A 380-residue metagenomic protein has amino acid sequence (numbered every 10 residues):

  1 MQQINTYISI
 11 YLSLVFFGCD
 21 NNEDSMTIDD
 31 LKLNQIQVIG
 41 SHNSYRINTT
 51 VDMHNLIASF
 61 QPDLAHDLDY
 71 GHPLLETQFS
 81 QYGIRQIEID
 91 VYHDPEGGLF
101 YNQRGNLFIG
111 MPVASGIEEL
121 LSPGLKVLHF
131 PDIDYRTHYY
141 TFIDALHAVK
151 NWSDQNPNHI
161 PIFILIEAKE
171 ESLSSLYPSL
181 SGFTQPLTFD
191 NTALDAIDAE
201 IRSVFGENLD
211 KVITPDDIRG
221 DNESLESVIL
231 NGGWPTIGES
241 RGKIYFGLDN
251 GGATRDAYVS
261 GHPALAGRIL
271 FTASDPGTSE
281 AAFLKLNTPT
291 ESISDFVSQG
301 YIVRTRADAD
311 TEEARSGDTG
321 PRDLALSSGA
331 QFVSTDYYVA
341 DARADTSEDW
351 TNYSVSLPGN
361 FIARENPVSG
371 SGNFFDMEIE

Functional and structural regions predicted by a protein language model:
Q2-Y11: Sec-dependent signal peptide recognition, specifically the positively charged N-region followed immediately by
F16-G18: C-terminal motif of bacterial Sec signal peptides marking the signal peptidase cleavage site
N22-I89, H93-E380: Catalytic cores of phosphodiester-bond hydrolases, prominently lipid phosphodiesterases
